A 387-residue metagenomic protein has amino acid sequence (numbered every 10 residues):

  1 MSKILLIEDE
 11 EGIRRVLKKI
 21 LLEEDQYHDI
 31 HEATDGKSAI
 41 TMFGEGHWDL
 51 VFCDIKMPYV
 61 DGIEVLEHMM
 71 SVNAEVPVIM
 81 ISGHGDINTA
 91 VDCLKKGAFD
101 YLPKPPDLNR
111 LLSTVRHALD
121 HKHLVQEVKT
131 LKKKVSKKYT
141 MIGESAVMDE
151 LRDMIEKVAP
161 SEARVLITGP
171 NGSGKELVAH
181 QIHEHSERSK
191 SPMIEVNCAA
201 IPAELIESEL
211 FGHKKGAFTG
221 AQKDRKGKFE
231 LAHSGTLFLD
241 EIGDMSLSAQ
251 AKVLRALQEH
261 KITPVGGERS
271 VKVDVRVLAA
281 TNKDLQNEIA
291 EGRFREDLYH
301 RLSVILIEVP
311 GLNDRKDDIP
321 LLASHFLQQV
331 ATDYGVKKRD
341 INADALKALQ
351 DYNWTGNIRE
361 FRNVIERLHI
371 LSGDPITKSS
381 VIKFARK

Functional and structural regions predicted by a protein language model:
E11-H31: Two-component/phosphorelay signaling modules centered on CheY-like receiver
K18, E32-L50: Acidic, metal-coordinating helix/loop segments flanking the phosphotransfer/catalytic sites of two-component signaling
D35-S38, D61-E64, S82: Acidic catalytic/metal-coordinating carboxylates
T41, I63-E75, D92: Short amphipathic alpha-helix used as the core "switch/output" element in two-component signaling
P106, M154-T219, E230-S246, G311-K316 (+1 more regions): Conserved post-Walker A coupling segment in P-loop NTPases
N109, S113-R116, S186-S191, G266-R276 (+1 more regions): Nucleotide-binding/hydrolysis machinery
N109-P170, P192: Flexible nucleotide-interacting loop at or near the entrance of a catalytic core
